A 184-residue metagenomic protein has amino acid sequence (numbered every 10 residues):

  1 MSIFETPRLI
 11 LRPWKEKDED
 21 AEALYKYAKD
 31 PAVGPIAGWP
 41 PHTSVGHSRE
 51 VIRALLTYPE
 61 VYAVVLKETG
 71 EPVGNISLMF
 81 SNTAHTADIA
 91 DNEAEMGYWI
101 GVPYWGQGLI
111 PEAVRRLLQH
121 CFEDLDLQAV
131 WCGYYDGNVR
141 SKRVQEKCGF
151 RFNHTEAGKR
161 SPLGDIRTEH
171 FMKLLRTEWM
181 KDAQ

Functional and structural regions predicted by a protein language model:
M1-A32, V61-Q184: Acyl-donor (CoA/ACP) binding surface of acyl/acetyltransferases
D18-Y25, V45, R49, R53: An amphipathic alpha-helix signature
A32-I52: Conserved GNAT-fold acetyl-CoA-binding loop/helix
S48-E50, L56, V144, R167: A generic membrane alpha-helix/interface feature
R53-Y58, F150: Short loop/turn motifs at secondary-structure junctions and domain boundaries
